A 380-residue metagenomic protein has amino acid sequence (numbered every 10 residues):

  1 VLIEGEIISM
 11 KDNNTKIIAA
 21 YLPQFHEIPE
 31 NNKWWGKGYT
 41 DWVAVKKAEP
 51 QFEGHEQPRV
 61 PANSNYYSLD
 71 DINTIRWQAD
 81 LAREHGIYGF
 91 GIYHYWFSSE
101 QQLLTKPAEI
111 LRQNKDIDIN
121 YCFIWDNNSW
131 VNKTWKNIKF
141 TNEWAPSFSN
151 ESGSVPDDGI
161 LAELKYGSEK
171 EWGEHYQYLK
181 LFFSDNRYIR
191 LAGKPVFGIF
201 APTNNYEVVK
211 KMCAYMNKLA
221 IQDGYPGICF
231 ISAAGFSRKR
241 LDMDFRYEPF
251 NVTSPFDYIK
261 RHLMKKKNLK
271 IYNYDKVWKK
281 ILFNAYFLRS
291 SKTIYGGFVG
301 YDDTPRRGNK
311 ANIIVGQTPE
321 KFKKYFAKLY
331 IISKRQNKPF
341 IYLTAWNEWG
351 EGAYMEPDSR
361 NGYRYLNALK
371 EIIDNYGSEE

Functional and structural regions predicted by a protein language model:
I3-E380: Glycan-processing catalytic domains of CAZymes
